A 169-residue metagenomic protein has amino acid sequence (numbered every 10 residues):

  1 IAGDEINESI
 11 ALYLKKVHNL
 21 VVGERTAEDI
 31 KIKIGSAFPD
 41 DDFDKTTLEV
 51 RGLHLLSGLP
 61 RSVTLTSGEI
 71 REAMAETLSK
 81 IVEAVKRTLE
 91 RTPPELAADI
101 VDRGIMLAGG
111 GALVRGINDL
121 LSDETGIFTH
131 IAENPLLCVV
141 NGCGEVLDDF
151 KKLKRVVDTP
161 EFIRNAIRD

Functional and structural regions predicted by a protein language model:
I1-A75: Phosphate-binding glycine-rich/basic clefts of nucleotide- and phosphate-handling proteins, predominantly
I10, V85, L107, C143: Residue-level signature of catalytic and energy-coupling elements of molecular machines, predominantly ATP/GTP-dependent
L20-E24, L89-A97, L153-V157: Active-site phosphate-binding and catalytic loops of NTP-dependent enzymes
G23, D42, E145, D149-D169: Acidic, glycine/GT-rich loop-and beta-edge segments that sit at the periphery of enzyme/chaperone cores
P60, L65-I70, E95, D99-M106: Glycine-rich phosphate/diphosphate-binding loops and the adjacent beta-loop-alpha structural elements that coordinate
A73-I100, V146-D149: Phosphate/ATP-binding catalytic cores across multiple sugar-kinase/actin-like superfamilies, primarily ASKHA
A97-L121: Glycine-rich phosphate-binding loops at beta-strand->alpha-helix junctions
D119-E145, L153, P160: Conserved phosphate-binding/catalytic loops in two-lobed NTP-binding clefts
